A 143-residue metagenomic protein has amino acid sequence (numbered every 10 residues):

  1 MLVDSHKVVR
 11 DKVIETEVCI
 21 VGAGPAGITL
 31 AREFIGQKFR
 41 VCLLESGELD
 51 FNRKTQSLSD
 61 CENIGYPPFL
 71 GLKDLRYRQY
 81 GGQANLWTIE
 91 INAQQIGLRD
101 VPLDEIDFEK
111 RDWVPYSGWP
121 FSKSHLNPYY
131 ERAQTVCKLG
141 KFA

Functional and structural regions predicted by a protein language model:
M1-V18, G36-Q37: Extreme N-terminal leader/targeting segments of oxidoreductases
S5, P25-T29, L70-K73: Short alpha-helical segments and helix-capping/turn motifs at coil-helix boundaries
T16-L43, G47-E48: N-terminal Rossmann-like FAD-binding beta1-loop-alpha1 element of flavoenzymes
A26, G47-D50, A93, H125: Short loop/turn segments at secondary-structure transitions that flank enzyme active sites
C42-E45, Q79, F142: A structural signal for short, well-ordered beta-strand segments and their strand-loop junctions that often border
E48-N92: Conserved N-terminal glycine-rich FAD pyrophosphate-binding loop of Rossmann-like flavoproteins
A84-L86, E90-A143: Rossmann-like flavin
